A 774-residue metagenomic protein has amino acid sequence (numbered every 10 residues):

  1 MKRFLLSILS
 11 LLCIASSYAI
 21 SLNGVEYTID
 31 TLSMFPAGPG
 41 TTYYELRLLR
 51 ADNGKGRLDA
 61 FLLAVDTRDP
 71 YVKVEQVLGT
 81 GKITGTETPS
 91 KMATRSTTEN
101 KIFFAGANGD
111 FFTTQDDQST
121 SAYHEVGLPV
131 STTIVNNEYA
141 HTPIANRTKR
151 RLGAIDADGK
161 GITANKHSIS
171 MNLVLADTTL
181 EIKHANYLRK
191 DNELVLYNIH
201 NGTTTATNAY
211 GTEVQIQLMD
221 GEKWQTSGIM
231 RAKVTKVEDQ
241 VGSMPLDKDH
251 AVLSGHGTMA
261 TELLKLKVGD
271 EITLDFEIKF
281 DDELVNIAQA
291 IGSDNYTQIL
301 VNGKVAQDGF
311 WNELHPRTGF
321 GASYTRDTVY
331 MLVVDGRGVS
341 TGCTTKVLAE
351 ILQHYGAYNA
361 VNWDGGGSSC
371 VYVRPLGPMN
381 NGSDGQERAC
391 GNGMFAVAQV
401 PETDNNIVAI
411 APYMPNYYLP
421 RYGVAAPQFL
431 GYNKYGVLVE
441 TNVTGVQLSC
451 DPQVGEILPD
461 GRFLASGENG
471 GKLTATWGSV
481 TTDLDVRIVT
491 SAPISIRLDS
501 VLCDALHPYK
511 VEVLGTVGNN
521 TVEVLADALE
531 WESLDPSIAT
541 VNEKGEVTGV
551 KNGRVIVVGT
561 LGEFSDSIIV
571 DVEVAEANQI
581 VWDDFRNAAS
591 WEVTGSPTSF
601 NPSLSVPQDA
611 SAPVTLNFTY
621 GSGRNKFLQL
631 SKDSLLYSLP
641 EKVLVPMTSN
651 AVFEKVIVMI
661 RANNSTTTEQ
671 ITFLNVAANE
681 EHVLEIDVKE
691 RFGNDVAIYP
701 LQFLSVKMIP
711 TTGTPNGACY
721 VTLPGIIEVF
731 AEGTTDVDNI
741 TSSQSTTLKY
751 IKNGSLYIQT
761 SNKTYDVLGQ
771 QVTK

Functional and structural regions predicted by a protein language model:
I20-H250: Zymogen propeptides
N53, D116-R147, I155, G292-A357 (+2 more regions): Conserved, well-ordered active-site substructure
T403-D584: Extracytoplasmic soluble-region selector
T403-I407, A731-Y757, Q771-V772: Residue-level detector of functionally pivotal "anchor" positions at catalytic/ligand-binding pockets or at interdomain
L604-K626: Short carbohydrate-recognition loop motifs
F618-A697, G717: Extracellular ligand-binding interfaces
I698, T711-V729: Extracellular carbohydrate recognition
Y765-Q770: Short, glycine-anchored, charge-dense loop/turn motifs used at functional sites
